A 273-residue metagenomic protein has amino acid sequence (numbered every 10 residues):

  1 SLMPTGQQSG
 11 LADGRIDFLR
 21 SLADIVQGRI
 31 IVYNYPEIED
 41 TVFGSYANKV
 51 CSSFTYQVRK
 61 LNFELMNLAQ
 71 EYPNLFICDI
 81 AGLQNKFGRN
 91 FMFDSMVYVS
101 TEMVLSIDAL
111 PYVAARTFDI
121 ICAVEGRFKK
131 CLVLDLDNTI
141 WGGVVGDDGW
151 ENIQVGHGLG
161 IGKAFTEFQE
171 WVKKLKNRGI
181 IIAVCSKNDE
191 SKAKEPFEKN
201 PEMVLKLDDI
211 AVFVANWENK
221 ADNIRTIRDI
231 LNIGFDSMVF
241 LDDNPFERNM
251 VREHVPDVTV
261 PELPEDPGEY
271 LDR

Functional and structural regions predicted by a protein language model:
S1-V104, F118-K130: Alpha-helical cap/lid subdomain in secreted, periplasmic, or secretory-pathway luminal O-acyl-processing enzymes
L2-M3, G44-S53, F91-M96, D147-V155 (+3 more regions): Short secondary-structure boundary/capping segments
A23-R29, G179-I180, P256-V258: A short helix->loop->beta-strand "cap" motif at the edges of active sites that frequently abuts
I38-G44, Q84-R89, W141-G142, S191-A193 (+2 more regions): Short catalytic/ligand-binding loop motif for oxyanion handling, primarily in non-cytosolic enzymes, centered on
F128-V145: Asp-based phosphoryl-transfer active-site loop
I140-E167: Active-site neighborhood of HAD-like aspartate-dependent phosphohydrolases
E167-P201, V214, V251: Substrate-recognition element of Asp-dependent hydrolases with the DxDx(T/V) motif
K194-R273: C-terminal cap/substrate-recognition subdomain and adjoining C-terminal extension of metal-dependent phosphatase-like
